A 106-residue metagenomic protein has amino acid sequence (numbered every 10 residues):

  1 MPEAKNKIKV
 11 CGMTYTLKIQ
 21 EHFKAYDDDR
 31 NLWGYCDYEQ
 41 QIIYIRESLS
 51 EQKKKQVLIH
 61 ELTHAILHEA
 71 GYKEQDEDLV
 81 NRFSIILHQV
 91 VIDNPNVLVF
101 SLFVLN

Functional and structural regions predicted by a protein language model:
M1-Q52, E69-N106: Metalloprotease/metallohydrolase-associated module, dominated by Zn2+-dependent proteases
Q56-H68: Active-site recognition of the HExxH zinc-binding catalytic motif
